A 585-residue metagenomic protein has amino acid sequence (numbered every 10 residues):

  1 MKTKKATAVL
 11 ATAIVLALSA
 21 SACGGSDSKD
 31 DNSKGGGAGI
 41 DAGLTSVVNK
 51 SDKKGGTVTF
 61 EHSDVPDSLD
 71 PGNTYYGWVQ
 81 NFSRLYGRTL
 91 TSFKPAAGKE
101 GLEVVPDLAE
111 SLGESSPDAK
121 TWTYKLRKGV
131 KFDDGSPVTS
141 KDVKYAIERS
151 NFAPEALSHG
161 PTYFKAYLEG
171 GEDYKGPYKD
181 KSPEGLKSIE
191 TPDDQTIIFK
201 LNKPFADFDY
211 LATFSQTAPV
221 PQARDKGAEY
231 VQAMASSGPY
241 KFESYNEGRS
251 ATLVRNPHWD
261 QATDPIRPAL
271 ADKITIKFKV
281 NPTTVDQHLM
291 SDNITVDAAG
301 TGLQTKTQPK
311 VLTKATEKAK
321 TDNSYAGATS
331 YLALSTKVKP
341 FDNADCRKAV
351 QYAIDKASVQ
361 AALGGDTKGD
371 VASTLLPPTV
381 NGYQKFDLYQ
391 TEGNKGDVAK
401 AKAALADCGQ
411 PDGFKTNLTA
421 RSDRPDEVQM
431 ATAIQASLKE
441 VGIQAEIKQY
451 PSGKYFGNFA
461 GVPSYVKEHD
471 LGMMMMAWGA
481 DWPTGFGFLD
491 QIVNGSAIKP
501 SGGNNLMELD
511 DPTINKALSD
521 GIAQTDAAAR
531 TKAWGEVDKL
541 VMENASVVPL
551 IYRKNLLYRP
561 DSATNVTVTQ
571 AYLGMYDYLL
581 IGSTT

Functional and structural regions predicted by a protein language model:
S19-A22: C-terminal motif of bacterial Sec signal peptides marking the signal peptidase cleavage site
D41-A42, N246, A353-Q384, D426-A436 (+1 more regions): Detector for C-terminal structural segments
T59, V138-E148, D194-P204, G238-P239 (+6 more regions): Alpha-helical secondary-structure segments
E61-P117, A235: N-terminal lobe/hinge region of extracytoplasmic solute-binding protein
K94-K99, K175, Q195, K200-A269 (+1 more regions): Gly/Pro-rich hinge or "lid" segments in bacterial periplasmic/extracellular proteins
K125, D142-K144, R149-V220, N246: Surface-exposed binding/hinge segments that line and control ligand-binding clefts or catalytic entry sites
R224-M234, W259-V311: Ligand-site clamp/hinge motif
Y240, T367-D407, S422-Q429: Structural transition elements
